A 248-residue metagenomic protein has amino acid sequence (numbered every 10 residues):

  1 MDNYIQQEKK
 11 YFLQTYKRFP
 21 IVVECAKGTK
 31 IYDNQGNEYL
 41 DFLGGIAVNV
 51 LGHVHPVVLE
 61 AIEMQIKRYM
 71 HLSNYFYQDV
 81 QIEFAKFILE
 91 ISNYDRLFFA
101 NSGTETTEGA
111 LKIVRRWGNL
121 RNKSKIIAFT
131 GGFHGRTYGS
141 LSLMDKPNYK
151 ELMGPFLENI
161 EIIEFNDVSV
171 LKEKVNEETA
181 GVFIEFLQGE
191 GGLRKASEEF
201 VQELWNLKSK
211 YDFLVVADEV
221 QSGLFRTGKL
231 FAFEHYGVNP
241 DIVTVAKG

Functional and structural regions predicted by a protein language model:
M1-G248: Conserved N-terminal phosphate-binding loop of PLP-dependent enzymes in the Aspartate aminotransferase
